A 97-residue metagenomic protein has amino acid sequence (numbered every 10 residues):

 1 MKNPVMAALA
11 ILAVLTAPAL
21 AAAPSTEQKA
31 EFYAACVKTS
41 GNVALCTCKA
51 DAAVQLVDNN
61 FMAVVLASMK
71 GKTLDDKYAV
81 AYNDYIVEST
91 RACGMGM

Functional and structural regions predicted by a protein language model:
M1-A7: Bacterial N-terminal signal peptides that target proteins for export
P4, A13, A53-L56: Detector for intrinsically disordered, low-structure N-terminal pre-sequences
A8-T16: Bacterial N-terminal signal peptides
A17-A21: Sec/Tat signal peptide C-region and signal peptidase I cleavage site
A22-G96: Post-signal/leader-peptide non-cytosolic segments of secretory proteins
